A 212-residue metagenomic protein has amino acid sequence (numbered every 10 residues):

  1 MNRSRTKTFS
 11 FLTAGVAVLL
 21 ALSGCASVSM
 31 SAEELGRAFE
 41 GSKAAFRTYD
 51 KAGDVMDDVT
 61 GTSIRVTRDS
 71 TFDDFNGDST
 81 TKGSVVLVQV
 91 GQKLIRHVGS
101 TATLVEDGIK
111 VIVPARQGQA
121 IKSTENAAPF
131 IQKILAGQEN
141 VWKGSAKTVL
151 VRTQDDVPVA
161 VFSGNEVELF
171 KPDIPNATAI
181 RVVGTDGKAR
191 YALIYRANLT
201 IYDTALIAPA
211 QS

Functional and structural regions predicted by a protein language model:
N2-L12: Bacterial N-terminal signal peptides that target proteins for export
L20-G24: C-terminal motif of bacterial Sec signal peptides marking the signal peptidase cleavage site
A26-V28: Bacterial signal peptide processing site
G36-D54, G144-D155: A short beta-strand micro-motif
G41-S42, K82-Q138, N176-S212: C-terminal partner/receptor-binding element of secreted or periplasmic proteins
A45-S79: Post-signal-peptide N-terminal segment of Sec-exported extracytoplasmic proteins
G61-V66, S100-L104, S163-L169, I194-T200: A short, sequence-level motif marking secondary-structure junctions
I64-G77, I112-A177: Mature extracytoplasmic domains of secretory-pathway proteins
